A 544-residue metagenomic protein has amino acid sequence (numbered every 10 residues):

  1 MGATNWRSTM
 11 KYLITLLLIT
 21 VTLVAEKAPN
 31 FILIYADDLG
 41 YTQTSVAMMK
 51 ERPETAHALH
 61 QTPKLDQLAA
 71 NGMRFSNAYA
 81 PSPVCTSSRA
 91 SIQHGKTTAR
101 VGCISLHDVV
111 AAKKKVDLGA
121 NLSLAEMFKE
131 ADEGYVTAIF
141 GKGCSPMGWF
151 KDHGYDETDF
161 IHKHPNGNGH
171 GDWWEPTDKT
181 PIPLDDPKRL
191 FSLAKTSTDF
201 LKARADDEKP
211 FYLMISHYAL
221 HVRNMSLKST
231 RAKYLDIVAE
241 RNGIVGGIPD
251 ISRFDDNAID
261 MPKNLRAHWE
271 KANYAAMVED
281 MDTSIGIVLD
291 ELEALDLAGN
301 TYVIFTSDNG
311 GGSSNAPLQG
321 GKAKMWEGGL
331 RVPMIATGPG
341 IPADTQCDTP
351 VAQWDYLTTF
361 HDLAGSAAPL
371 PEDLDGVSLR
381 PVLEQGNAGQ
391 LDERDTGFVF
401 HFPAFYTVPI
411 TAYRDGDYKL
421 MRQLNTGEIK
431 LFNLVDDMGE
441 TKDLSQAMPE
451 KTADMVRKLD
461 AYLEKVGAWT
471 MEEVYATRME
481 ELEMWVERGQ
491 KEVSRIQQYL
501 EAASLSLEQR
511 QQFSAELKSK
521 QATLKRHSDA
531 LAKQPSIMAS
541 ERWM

Functional and structural regions predicted by a protein language model:
M1-T9: Short, Lys/Arg-enriched N-terminal segments with co-localized hydrophobic residues within the first ~10-30 amino acids
M10-L16: Sec-dependent signal peptide recognition, specifically the positively charged N-region followed immediately by
L16-A25: Hydrophobic h-region of N-terminal signal peptides that target proteins for export in Gram-negative bacteria
E26-P29, A36, G40-Y41, R74 (+5 more regions): Long, internal low-complexity/basic segments
P29, A36-L59, S76, W149 (+7 more regions): Active-site-proximal cap/lid insertion segments
E51-R89, G95, V136-A138: Short, structured active-site-proximal loop/turn typified by the sulfatase FGly-forming signature C/S-X-P-X-R
P63, I92, K142, A298-T301 (+1 more regions): Polar, surface-exposed loop/tail segments that function as active-site lids or cofactor/substrate-recognition elements
S91-D186, T396, R422: Catalytic-site neighborhoods of secreted/periplasmic enzymes that process anionic sulfate/phosphate groups
